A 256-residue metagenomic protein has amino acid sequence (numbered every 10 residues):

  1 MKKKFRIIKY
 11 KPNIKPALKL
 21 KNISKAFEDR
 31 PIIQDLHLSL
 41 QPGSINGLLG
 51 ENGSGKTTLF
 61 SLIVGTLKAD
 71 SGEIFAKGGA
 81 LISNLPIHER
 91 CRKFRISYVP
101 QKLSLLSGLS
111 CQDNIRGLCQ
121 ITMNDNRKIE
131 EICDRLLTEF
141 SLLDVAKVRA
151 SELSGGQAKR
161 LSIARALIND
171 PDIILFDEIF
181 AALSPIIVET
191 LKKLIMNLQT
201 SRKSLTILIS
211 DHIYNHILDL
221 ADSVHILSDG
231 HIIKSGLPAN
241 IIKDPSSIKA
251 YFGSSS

Functional and structural regions predicted by a protein language model:
L49-E51: The feature captures the beta-strand-to-loop junction immediately N-terminal to the Walker
V64: Helix-to-loop junction immediately C-terminal to a conserved catalytic motif
E73-C91: ABC ATPase NBD Q-loop/coupling interface
K102, G108-Q120: Q-loop/switch helix immediately C-terminal to the Walker
R116, R127-V145, K193-M196, S246: Conserved ABC ATPase "signature" region
R149-L153: Conserved ABC ATPase signature
